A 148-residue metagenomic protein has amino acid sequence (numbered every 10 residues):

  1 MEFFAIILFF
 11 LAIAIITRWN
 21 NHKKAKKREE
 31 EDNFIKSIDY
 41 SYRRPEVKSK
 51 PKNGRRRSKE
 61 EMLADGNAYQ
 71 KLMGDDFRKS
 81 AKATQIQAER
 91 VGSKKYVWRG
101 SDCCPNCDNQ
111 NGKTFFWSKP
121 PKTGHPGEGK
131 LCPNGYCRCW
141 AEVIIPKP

Functional and structural regions predicted by a protein language model:
F3-F4, I13-Y136, E142-P148: Domain-core detector
